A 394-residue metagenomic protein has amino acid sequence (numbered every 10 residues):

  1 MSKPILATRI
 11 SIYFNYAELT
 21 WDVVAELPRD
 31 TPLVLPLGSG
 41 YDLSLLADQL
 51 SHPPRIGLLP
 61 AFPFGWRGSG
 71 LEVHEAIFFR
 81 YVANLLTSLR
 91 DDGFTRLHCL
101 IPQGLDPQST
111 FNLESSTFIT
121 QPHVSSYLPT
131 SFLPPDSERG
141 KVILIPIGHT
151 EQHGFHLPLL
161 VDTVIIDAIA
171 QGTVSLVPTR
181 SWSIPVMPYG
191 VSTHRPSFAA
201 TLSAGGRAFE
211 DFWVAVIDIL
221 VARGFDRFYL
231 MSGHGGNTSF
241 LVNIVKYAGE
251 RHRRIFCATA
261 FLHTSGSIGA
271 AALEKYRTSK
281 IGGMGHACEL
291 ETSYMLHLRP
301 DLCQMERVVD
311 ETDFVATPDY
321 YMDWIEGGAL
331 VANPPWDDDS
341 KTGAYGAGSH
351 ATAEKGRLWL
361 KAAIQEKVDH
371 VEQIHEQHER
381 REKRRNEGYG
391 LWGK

Functional and structural regions predicted by a protein language model:
S2-Y229, G233-K394: Extended, histidine- and acidic-residue-enriched regions that form the cofactor-binding/catalytic faces
